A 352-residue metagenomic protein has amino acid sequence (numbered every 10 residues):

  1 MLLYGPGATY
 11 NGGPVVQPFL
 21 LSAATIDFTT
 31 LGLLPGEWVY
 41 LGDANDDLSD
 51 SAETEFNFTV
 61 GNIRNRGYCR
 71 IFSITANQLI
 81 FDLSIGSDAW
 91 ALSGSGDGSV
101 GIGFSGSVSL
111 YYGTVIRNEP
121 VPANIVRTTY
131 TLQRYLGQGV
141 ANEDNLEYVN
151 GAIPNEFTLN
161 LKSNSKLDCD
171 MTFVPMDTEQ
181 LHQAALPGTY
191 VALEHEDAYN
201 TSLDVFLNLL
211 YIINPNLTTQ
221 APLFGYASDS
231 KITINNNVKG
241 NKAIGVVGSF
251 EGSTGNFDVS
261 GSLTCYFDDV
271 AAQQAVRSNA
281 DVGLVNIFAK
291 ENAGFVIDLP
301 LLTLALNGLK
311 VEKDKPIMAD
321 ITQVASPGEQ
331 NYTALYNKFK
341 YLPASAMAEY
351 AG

Functional and structural regions predicted by a protein language model:
M1-N11, G137-D269, L301-D320: Solvent-exposed edge beta-strands and adjacent loop segments that serve as assembly or binding interfaces
L2, W38-N45, S109-N150, R277-V296: Short, acidic/charged, Gly/Pro-enriched secondary-structure junctions
L3-P35, D43-R117, V121-R127: Small/polar beta-strand repeat architecture
T25-F28, D269-Q273: Short amphipathic, basic-aromatic surface patches that mediate peripheral association with negatively charged
W38, R66-R70, Q78, L146-G151 (+2 more regions): Well-ordered beta-strand positions in beta-sheet-rich domains
L79-G106, T172-Q180, M318-N337: Short solvent-exposed strand/turn elements
G248-S253, V270-L284: Flexible assembly/topogenesis modules
A289-G352: Membrane-proximal bilayer-interacting regions
